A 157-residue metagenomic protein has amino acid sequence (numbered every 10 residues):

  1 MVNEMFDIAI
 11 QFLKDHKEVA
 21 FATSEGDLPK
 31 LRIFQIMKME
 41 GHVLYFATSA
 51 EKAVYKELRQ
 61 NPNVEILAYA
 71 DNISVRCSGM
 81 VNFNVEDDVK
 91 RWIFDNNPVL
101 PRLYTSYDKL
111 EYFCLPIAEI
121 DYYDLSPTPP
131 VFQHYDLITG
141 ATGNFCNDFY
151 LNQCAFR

Functional and structural regions predicted by a protein language model:
M1-A20, G140-G143, N147-L151, F156-R157: Extreme N-terminal tail/first-helix region
N3, L28, N96-N97: Short gly/ser/thr-rich secondary-structure transition/capping motifs
Q11, I36, Y104-T105: Short secondary-structure boundary/capping segments
H16-A50, K56-L58, V64-A68, R76-S78: Short beta-strand segments
F34, E86, N147-Y150: Residue-level recognition of conserved structural "scaffold" positions that shape functional pockets and channels
M37-K38, M80-N84, P127-P129: A short, sequence-level motif marking secondary-structure junctions
V54-E119, Y123: Short, structured beta-strand-loop surface elements
Y107-R157: C-terminal edge-of-domain segments
